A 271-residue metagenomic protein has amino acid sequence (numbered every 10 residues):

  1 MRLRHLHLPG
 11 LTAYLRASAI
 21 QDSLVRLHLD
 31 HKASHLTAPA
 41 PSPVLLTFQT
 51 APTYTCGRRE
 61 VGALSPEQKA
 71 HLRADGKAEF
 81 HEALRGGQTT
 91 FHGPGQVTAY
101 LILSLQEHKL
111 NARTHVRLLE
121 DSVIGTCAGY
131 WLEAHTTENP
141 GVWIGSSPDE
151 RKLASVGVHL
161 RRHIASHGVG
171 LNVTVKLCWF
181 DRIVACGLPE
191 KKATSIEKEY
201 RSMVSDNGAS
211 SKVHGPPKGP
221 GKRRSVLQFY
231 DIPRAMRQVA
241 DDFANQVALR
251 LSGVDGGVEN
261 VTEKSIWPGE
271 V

Functional and structural regions predicted by a protein language model:
M1-K152, C178, K222-S225, F229 (+1 more regions): N-terminal lobe of the biotin/lipoate ligase/transferase fold
R4-P9, Q106-A154, V158-V271: Long, positively charged amphipathic alpha-helical accessory segments at protein N-termini or as interdomain linkers
